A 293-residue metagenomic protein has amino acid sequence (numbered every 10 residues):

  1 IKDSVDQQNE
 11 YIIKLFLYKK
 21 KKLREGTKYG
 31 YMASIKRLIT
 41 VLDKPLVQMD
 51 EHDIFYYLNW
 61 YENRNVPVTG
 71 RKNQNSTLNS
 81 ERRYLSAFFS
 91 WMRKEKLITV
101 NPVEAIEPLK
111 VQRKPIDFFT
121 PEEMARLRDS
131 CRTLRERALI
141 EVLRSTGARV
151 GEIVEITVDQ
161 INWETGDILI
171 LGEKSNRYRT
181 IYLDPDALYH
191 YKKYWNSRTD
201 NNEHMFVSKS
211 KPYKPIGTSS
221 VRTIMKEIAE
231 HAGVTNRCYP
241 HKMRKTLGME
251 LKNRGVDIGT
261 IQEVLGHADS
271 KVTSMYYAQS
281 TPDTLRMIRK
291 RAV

Functional and structural regions predicted by a protein language model:
I1-S4, R291-V293: C-terminal secondary-structure termini that scaffold catalytic or DNA-interacting sites
I13-K114, N202: N-terminal core-binding DNA-recognition domain of tyrosine recombinases/integrases
Y57, I181-Y182, A278-V293: DNA/chromatin major-groove-contacting recognition/catalytic segments
I98, R113, P121-V150, R177: Basic, Lys/Arg- and aromatic-enriched nucleic-acid-binding interface segment
L143-T165, G259: Short, charged phosphate-coordinating catalytic segments
I161-W163, G217, T235-R237, V256-Y276: Short, polar N-cap/turn motifs at the start of nucleic acid-interacting alpha helices
E173-K192, H204-K226: C-terminal catalytic core of Y-nucleophile DNA break-rejoin enzymes
I181, N201, R222-E263: Short, basic (Lys/Arg/His-rich) helix/loop patches that form interaction surfaces in the mid-to-C-terminal regions
